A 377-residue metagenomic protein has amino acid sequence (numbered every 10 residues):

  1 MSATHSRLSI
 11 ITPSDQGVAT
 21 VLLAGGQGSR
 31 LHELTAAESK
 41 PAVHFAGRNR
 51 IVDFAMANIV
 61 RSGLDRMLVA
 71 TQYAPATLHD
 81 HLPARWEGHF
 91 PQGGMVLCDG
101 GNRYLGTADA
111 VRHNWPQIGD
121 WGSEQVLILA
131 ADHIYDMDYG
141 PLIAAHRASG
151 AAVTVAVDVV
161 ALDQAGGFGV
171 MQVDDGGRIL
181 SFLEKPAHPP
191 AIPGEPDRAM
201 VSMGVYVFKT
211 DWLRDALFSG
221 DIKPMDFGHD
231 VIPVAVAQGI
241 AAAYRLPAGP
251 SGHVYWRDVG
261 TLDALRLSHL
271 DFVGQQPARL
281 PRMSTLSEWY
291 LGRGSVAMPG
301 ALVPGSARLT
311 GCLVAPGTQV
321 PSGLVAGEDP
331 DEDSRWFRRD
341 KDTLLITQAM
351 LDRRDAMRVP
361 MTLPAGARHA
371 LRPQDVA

Functional and structural regions predicted by a protein language model:
M1-L23, R30-A36, H44-A145, V173 (+3 more regions): Conserved N-terminal catalytic core of the sugar/cofactor nucleotidyltransferase
M1-V18, D211, D215-A377: Left-handed beta-helix
A42, V170-V173, A243: A structural signal for short hydrophobic beta-strand segments in well-ordered beta-sheet cores
L68-T71, A156-V157, L313: Short internal beta-strands
R85-G93, D175-S181, I240, P277: Proline-centered turn/helix-capping motifs that create local helix->coil transitions or kinks
D136-D211: Conserved core of the sugar-phosphate nucleotidyltransferase
